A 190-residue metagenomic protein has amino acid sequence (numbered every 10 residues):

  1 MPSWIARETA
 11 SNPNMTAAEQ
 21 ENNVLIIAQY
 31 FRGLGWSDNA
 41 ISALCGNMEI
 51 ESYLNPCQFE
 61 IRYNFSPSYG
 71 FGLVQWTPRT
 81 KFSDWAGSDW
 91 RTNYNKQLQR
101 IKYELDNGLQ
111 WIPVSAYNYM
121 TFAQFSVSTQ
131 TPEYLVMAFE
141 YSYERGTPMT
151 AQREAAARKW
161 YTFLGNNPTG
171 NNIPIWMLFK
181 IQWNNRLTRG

Functional and structural regions predicted by a protein language model:
M1-S42, G146-G190: Extracellular cell-wall/glycan-interacting regions and their flexible linkers
P2-I26, G33, E49-T131: Peptidoglycan-targeting cell-wall enzymes and recognition modules
Q29, R79-F82, G108, M120 (+4 more regions): Aromatic-residue detector
N39-N55, I101, A138-E140: Short, functionally critical alpha-helical segments immediately adjacent to catalytic or ligand/cofactor-binding
I41-S42, G70-L73, V136: Extracellular structured ligand-interaction cores
T121-P132, A138, S142-Y143, T150-R153: Extracytoplasmic mature domains of secreted/periplasmic and thylakoid-lumen proteins
